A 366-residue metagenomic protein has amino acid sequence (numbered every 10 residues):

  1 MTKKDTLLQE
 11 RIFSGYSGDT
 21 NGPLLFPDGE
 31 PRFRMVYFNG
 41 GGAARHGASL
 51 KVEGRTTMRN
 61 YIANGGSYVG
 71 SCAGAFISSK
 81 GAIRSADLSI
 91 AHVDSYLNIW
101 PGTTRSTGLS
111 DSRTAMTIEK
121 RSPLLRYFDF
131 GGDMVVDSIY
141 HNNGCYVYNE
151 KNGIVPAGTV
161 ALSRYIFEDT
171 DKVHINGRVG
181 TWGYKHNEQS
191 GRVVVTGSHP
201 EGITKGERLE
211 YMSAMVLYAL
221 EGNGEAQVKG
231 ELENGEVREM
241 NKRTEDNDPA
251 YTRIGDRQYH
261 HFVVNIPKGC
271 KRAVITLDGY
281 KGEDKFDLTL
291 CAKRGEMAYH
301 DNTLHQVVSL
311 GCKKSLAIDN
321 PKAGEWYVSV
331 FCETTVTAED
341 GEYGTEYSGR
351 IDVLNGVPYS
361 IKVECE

Functional and structural regions predicted by a protein language model:
M1-D87: Helical hinge/lid and interdomain linker segments adjacent to catalytic or ligand-binding clefts that mediate domain
T2-R32, R84-V93, G132, V136-I154 (+2 more regions): Surface-exposed intrinsically disordered loops and tails
A63, S79-G131: Class I SAM-dependent methyltransferase SAM-binding "motif I" and its flanking Rossmann-like core
A115-Q189, G197, E201-T204: Catalytic beta-strand/loop cores that center a nucleophilic Ser/Cys/Thr and support acyl-enzyme chemistry
T204-K205, Y280-D287, V336-T337: Extended, low-complexity, turn-rich repeat/linker tracts enriched in Gly/Pro/Ser/Thr and Asp/Glu that occur
A226-T252, H260-K268, C291-L310, I318-E366: C-terminal edge strands of extracellular/lumenal beta-sandwich accessory domains
K271-K281, V330: A short beta-strand element within beta-rich, extracytoplasmic domains of secreted/secretory-pathway proteins
